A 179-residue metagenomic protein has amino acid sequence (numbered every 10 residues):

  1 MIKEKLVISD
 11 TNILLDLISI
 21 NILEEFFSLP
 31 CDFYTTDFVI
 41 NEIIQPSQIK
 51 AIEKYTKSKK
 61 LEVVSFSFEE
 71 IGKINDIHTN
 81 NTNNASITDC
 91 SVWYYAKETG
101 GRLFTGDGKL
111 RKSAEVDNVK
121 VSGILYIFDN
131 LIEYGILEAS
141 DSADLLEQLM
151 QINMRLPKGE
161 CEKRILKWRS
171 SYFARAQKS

Functional and structural regions predicted by a protein language model:
I2-G101, G108, V119, L146 (+1 more regions): Active-site-proximal, substrate-binding regions of enzyme catalytic domains and RNA-binding/basic surfaces
N41-I43, R111-K112, F128-N130: Short gly/pro/ser/thr-enriched loop/turn and capping motifs at secondary-structure boundaries
K112, V116-S122: A short alpha->loop->secondary-structure connector
G123, I127-Y172: Hydrophobic alpha-helical interaction segments
